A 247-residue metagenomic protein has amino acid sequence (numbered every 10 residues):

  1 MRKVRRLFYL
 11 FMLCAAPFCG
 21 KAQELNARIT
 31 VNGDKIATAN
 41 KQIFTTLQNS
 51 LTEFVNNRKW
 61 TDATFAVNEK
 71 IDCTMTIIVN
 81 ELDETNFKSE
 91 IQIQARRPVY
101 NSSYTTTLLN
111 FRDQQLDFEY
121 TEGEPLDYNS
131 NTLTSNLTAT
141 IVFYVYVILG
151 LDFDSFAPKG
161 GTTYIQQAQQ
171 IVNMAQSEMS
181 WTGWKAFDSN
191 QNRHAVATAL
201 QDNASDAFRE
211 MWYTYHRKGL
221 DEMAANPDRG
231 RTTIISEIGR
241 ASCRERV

Functional and structural regions predicted by a protein language model:
M1-L25: Bacterial Sec-dependent N-terminal signal peptides
G20, A27-I29, S89, L116 (+1 more regions): A broad, low-specificity signal marking well-ordered, structured residues that form hydrophobic/aromatic
Q23-K88, V99-N101: Start-of-domain marker
A37-F44, T134-T138, V142, R231 (+1 more regions): Solvent-exposed, acidic/flexible segments
T85-H194, T198: Acidic/His-rich structured neighborhood in mature extracellular/periplasmic domains
M174-E237: Alpha-helical segments in soluble extracytoplasmic regions
A241-V247: Conserved small/polar residues in nucleotide/adenosyl-binding loops
